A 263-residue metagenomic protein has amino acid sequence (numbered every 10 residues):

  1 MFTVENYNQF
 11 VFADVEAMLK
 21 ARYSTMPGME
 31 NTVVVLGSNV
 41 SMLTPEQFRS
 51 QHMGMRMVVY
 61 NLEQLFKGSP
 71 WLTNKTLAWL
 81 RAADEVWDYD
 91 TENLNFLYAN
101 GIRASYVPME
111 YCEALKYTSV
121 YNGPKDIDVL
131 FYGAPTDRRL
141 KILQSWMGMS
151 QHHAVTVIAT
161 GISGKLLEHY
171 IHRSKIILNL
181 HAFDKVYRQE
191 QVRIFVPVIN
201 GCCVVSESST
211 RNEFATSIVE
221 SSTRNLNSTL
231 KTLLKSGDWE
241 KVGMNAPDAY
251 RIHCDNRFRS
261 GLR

Functional and structural regions predicted by a protein language model:
M1-T25, M29-E30, L36-F48, V58-V219 (+1 more regions): Nucleotide-sugar donor-binding catalytic core of glycosyltransferases
F48-Q51, L233: Hydrophobic helix-cap positions at the C-terminus of alpha-helices in RecA-like/P-loop ATPase nucleotide-binding cores
H52-R56: Short, solvent-exposed loop/edge-beta patches enriched in aromatic
S221-K241: C-terminal "capping" alpha-helix adjacent to the active site of nucleotide-linked donor transferases in cell-envelope
L234-R263: A charged, aromatic-enriched C-terminal amphipathic alpha-helix characteristic of glycosyltransferases across folds
